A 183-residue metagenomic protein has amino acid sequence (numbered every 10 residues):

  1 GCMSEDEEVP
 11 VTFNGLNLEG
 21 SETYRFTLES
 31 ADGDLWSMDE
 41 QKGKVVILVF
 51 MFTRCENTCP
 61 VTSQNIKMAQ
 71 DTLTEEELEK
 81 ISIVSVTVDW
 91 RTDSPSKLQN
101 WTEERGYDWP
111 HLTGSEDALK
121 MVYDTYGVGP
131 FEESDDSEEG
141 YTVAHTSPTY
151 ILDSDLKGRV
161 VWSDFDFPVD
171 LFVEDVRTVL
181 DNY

Functional and structural regions predicted by a protein language model:
G1-E7: Secretory targeting signatures
E7-M38: N-terminal "domain-start" segment that seeds a small globular fold
T23-Y24, V45-V46, T146-P148: Short loop/turn microsegments at loop-to-beta-strand junctions
W36-P60, Q64-I66: Short active-site neighborhood of thiol/selenol oxidoreductases, capturing the structured segment around
K44-V45, S63-S85, E103: Conserved helix-turn-beta segment immediately C-terminal to the redox Cys motif in thioredoxin-like folds
L78-D93, D108-D117: Thiol-based oxidoreductase modules, predominantly thioredoxin-like and allied folds used for disulfide exchange
Q99-T146: Short, internal strand/loop/helix patches that form the active-site neighborhood or redox-interaction surface
D135-Y183: Thiol-/selenol-based redox modules, centered on thioredoxin-like and closely related oxidoreductase domains
